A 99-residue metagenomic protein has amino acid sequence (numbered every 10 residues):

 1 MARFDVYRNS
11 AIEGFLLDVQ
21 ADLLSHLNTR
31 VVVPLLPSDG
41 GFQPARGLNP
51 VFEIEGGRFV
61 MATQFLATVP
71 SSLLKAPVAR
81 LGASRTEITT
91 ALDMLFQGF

Functional and structural regions predicted by a protein language model:
A2, D18, L74-V78: Residues at structural and domain junctions
R3-V6, F15-L48: Compact nucleic-acid interaction/catalytic patches
F52: N-terminal glycine-rich FAD/FM-binding segment characteristic of electron-transfer flavoproteins
G56-F99: C-terminal terminal-subdomain/extension
